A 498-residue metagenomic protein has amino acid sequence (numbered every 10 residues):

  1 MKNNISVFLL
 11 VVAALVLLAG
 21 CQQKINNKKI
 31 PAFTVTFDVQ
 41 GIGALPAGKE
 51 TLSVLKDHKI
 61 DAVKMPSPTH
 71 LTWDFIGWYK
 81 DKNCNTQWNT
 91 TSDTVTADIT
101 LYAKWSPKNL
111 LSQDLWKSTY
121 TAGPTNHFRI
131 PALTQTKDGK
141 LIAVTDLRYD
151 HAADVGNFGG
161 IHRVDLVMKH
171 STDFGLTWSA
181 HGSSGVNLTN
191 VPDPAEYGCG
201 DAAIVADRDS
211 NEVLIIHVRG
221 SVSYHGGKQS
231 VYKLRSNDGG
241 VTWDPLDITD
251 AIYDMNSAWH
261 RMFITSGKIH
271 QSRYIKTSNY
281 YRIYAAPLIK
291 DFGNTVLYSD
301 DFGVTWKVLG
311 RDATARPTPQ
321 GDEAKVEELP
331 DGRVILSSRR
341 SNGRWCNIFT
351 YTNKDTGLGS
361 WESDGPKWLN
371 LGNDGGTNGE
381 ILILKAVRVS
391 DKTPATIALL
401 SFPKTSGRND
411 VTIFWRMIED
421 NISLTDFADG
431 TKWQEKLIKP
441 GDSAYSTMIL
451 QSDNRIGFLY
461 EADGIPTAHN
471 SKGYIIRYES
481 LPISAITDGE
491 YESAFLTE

Functional and structural regions predicted by a protein language model:
M1, Q22, A103-K108: Trimeric viral appendage architectures of receptor-binding fibers, tailspike depolymerases, and tail needles
K2-N3, F8-V11, V16-F33: Bacterial Sec-dependent N-terminal signal peptides
L9-V11, Q40, H70, N378: Intrinsically disordered, low-complexity serine/threonine-rich segments
A13-A14, G20, A103, A285 (+1 more regions): Small side chains
N27-P107: Secondary-structure capping and domain/repeat boundary segments
K108-E498: Asp-box/BNR beta-propeller blade signature and adjacent active/binding-site loops in extracellular glycan-interacting
